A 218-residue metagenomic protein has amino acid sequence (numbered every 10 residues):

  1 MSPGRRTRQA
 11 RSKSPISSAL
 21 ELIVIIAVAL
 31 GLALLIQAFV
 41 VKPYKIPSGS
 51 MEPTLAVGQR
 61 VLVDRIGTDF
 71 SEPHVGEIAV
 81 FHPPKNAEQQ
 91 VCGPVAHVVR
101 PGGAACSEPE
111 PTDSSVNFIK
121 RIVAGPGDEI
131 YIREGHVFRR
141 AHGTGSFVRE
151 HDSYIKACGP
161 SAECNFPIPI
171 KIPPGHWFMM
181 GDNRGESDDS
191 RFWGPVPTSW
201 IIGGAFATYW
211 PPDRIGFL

Functional and structural regions predicted by a protein language model:
S2-A19, I23, F39-K45, P53-L218: Soluble "head" domains of membrane/secretory-pathway proteins
